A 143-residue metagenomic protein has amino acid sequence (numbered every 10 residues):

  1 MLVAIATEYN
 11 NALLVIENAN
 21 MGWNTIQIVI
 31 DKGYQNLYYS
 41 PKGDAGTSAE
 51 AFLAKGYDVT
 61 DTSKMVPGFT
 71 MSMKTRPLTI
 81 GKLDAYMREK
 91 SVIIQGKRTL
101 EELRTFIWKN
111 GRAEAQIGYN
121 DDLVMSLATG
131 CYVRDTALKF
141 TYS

Functional and structural regions predicted by a protein language model:
M1-K109: Mg2+-dependent endonuclease catalytic cores in nucleic-acid-processing enzymes, primarily RNase H-like
I16, I117-V124: Short, conserved micro-motifs enriched in small and acidic residues
N20-M21, G118, C131: Short, glycine-/Ser/Thr-/acidic-enriched flexible segments
I26, L100, A115, D122 (+1 more regions): Short, electropositive, low-hydrophobicity segments enriched in small/polar residues
I28-I30, K97, I117, A137-F140: General "foldedness" signal
I107-G118: Short, solvent-exposed helix-loop connector elements
D121-L123, L127-S143: Acidic two-metal-ion nuclease catalytic site recognized across multiple nuclease folds, prominently DnaQ/RNase D-T
